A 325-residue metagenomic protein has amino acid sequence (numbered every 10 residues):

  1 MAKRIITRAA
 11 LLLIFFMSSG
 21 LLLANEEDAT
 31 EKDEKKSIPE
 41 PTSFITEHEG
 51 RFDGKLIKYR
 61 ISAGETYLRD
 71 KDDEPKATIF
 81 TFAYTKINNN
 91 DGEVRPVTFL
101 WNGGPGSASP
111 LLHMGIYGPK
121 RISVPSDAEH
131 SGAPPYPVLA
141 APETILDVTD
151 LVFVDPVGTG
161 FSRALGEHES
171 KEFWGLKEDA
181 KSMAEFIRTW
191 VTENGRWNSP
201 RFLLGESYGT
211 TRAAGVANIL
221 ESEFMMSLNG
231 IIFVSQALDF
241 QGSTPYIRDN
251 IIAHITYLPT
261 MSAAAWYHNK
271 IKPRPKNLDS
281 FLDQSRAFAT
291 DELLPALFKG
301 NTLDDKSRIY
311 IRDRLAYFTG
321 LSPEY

Functional and structural regions predicted by a protein language model:
M1-A10: Bacterial N-terminal signal peptides that target proteins for export
A9-G20: Bacterial N-terminal signal peptides
N25-K32, D73-W174: N-terminal cap/lid subdomain of alpha/beta-hydrolase-fold enzymes
I38-N89: N-terminal cap/lid segment of alpha/beta-hydrolase-fold proteins
E65, S123-R196, G242-S243, I247-I255 (+1 more regions): Active-site-proximal cap/loop segments of hydrolase catalytic domains
K120-V124, E221-G320: A catalytic-pocket lid/entrance helix-loop region that shapes and gates access to the active site across common
G195-Y208: Alpha/beta-hydrolase fold nucleophile elbow
G209-A214: Catalytic nucleophile loop
